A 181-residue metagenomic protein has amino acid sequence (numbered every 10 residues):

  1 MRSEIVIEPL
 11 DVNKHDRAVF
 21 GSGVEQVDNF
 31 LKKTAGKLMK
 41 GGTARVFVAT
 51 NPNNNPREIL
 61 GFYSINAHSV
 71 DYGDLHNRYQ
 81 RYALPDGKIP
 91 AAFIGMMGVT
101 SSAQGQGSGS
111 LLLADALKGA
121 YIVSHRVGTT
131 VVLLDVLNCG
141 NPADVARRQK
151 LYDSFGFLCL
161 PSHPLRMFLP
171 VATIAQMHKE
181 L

Functional and structural regions predicted by a protein language model:
M1-Q106, L111-L133, L137-L181: Non-catalytic substrate-recognition and accessory regions of acyl/acetyltransferase enzymes
